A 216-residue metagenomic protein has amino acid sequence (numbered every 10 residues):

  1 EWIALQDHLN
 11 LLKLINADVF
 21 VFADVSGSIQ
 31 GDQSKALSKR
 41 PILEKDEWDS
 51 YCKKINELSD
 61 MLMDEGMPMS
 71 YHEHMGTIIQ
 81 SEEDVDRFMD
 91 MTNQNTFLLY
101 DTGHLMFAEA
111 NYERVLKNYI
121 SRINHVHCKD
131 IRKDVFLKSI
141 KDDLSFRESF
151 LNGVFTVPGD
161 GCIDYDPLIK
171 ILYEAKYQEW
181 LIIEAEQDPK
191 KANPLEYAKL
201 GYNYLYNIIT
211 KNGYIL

Functional and structural regions predicted by a protein language model:
E1, A110-Y112, A192-E196: Short, solvent-exposed loop/turn segments at secondary-structure boundaries
E1-F97: Active-site acidic/histidine proton-transfer and metal-coordination neighborhood in alpha/beta enzyme cores
W2-V19, N111-N124, D166-E174, L205: Short amphipathic alpha-helices and their capping/turn segments at secondary-structure boundaries
L14-N16, K54-M69, P167-Q178, I208-I215: A structural motif corresponding to the C-terminal end of an alpha-helix and its immediate exit/capping segment
V25, I131, A185-E186: Flexible loop residues that form catalytic and substrate-binding hotspots at small-molecule/glycan-binding clefts
K53-P158, C162, L216: Acidic/histidine-rich catalytic cores of soluble enzymes
I182-N193: A short, acidic, flexible beta-alpha connecting loop/helix-capping segment that sits on the rim of active
N193-I215: C-terminal helical cap(s) of enzyme catalytic domains, especially alpha/beta-barrels
